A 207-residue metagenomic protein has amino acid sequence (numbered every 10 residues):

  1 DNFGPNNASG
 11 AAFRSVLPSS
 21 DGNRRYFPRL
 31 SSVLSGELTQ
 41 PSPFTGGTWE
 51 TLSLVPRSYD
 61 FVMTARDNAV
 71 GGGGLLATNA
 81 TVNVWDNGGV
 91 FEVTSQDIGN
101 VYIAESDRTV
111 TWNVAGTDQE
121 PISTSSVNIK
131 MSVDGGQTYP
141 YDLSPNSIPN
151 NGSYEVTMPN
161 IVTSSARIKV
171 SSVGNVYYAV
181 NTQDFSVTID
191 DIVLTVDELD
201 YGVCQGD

Functional and structural regions predicted by a protein language model:
D1-P56, N128-E155: Exoplasmic/lumenal beta-rich domain surfaces
V55, N160-S164: Surface-exposed, short loops/turns at beta-strand junctions within beta-sandwich domains
F61-A65, S164-V173: Short, aromatic- and glycine-rich surface loops/edge beta-strands on solvent-exposed regions
R66-G73, V173-Y177: Short, solvent-exposed loop/turn segments at the edges of extracellular beta-sandwich modules
G72-N87, N181-S186: C-terminal edge beta-strand
G88-S95, D191-D197: Proline-enriched interdomain boundary motifs that mark the N-terminal boundary and often initiate the first structured
G99-S106, D200-D207: Short, solvent-exposed loop/linker segments at the N-terminal edge of repeated beta-sheet extracellular domains
N113-Q119: Short amphipathic, basic-aromatic surface patches that mediate peripheral association with negatively charged
